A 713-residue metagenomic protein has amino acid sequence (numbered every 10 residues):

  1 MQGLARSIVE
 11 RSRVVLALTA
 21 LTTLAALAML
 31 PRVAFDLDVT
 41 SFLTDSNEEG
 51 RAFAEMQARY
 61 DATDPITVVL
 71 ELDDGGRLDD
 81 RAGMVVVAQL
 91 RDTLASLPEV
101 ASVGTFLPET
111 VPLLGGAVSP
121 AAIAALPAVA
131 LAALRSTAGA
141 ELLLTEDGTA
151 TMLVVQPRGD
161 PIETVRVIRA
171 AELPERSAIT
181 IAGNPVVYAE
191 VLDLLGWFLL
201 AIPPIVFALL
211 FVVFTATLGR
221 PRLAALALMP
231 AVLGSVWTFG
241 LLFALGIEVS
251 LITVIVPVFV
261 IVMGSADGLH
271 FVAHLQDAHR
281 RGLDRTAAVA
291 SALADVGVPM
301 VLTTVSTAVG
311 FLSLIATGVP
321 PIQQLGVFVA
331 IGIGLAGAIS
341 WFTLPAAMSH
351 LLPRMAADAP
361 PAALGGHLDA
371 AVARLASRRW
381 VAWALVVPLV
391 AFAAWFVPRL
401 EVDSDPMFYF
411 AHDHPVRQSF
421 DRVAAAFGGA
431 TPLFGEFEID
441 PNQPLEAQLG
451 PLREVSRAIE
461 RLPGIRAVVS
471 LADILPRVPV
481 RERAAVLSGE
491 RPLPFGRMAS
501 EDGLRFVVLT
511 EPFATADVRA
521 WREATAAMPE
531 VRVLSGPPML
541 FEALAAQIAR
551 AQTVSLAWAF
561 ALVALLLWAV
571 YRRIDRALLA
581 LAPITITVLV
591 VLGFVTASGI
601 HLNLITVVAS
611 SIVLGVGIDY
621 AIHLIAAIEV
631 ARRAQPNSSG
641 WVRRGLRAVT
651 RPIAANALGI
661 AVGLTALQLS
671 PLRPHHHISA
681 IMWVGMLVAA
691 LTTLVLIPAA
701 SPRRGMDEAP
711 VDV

Functional and structural regions predicted by a protein language model:
M1-L37, S41-T44, A54, A62 (+5 more regions): Membrane-embedded transmembrane helical bundles of large multi-pass transporters/channels
R11, L94-V100, V319, R378 (+4 more regions): Acidic-histidine catalytic/liganding microenvironments
R32-D74, L126-L144, D369-A376, W380 (+2 more regions): Solvent-exposed, non-transmembrane loop/terminal regulatory segments of multi-pass membrane proteins
D45-E49, G76-V87, E146, P161-V165 (+5 more regions): Solvent-exposed, acidic/flexible segments
G50-R51, V85, Q89-Q156, A189-D193 (+2 more regions): Extracytoplasmic
I66-L72, R77, G139-L173, S177-A182 (+4 more regions): A short beta-strand structural signal in non-transmembrane regions
G83-L94, T164-E172, G450-I459, D517-A527: Short amphipathic alpha-helices in soluble, non-transmembrane regions that often serve as interface/regulatory elements
V423, G435, V455, I459 (+7 more regions): Hydrophobic, well-ordered secondary-structure elements that form the walls of internal hydrophobic environments
